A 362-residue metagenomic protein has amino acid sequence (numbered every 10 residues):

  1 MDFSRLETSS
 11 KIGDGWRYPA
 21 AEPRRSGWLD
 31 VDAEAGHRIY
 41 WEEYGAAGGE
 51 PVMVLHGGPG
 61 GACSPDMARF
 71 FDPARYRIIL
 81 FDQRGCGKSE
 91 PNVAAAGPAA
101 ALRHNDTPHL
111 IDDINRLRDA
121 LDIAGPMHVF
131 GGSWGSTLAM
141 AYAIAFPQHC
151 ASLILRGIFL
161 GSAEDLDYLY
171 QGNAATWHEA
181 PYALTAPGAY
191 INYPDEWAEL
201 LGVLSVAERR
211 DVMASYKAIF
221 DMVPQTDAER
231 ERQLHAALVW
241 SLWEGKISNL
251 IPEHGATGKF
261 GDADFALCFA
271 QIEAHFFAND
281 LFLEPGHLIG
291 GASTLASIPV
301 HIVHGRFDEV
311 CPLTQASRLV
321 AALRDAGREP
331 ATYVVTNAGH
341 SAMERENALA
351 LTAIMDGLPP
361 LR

Functional and structural regions predicted by a protein language model:
I12, P19, D32-A95: Conserved HGGG/HGGXW glycine-rich cap/lid loop of the alpha/beta-hydrolase fold
P108-M127: Conserved acidic catalytic loop of the alpha/beta-hydrolase fold
S136-P147, L153: Short glycine-enriched nucleophile-adjacent loop and the immediately C-terminal alpha-helix near the catalytic center
Q148-Y216: A catalytic-pocket lid/entrance helix-loop region that shapes and gates access to the active site across common
E284, E309-Q315: Conserved alpha/beta-hydrolase "acid-adjacent" motif
L295-A296, I302-H304, D308: Short beta-strand/loop motif that positions the catalytic acidic residue of the alpha/beta-hydrolase fold
V310, V335-A350: Catalytic histidine-centered segment of alpha/beta-hydrolase-like enzymes
V320-S341: Catalytic histidine neighborhood in serine/cysteine hydrolases with alpha/beta-hydrolase-type architecture
